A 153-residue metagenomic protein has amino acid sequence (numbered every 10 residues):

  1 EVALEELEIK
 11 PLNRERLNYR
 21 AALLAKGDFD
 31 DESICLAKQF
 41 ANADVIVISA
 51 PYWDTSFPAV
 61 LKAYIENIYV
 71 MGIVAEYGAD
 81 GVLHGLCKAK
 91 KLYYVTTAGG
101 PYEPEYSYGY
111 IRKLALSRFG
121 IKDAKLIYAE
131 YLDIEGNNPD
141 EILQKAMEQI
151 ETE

Functional and structural regions predicted by a protein language model:
E1, I48, L92-Y94, L126: Structural beta-sheet core signal
E1-E66, V70, Q144, E148-E153: N-terminal beta1-alpha1-beta2 submodule of the flavodoxin-like/Rossmannoid cofactor-binding fold
E8, P101, D133-E135: Flexible, glycine-rich phosphate/dinucleotide-binding loops and adjacent beta-alpha linkers at cofactor/substrate
A41, A59, C87, F119-K122: Structured loop/turn residues at beta-strand edges in well-structured enzyme cores
Y52, A98-G100, E130: Residue-level signal for short, function-critical loop segments
Y69-G78: Mobile cap/lid helix-loop segments that gate and shape the active-site cleft of serine hydrolases
Y77-F119: Short, glycine-/small-residue-rich phosphate/pyrophosphate-handling segment
G109-E153: Glycine-rich phosphate/pyrophosphate-binding loop and the adjoining helix
